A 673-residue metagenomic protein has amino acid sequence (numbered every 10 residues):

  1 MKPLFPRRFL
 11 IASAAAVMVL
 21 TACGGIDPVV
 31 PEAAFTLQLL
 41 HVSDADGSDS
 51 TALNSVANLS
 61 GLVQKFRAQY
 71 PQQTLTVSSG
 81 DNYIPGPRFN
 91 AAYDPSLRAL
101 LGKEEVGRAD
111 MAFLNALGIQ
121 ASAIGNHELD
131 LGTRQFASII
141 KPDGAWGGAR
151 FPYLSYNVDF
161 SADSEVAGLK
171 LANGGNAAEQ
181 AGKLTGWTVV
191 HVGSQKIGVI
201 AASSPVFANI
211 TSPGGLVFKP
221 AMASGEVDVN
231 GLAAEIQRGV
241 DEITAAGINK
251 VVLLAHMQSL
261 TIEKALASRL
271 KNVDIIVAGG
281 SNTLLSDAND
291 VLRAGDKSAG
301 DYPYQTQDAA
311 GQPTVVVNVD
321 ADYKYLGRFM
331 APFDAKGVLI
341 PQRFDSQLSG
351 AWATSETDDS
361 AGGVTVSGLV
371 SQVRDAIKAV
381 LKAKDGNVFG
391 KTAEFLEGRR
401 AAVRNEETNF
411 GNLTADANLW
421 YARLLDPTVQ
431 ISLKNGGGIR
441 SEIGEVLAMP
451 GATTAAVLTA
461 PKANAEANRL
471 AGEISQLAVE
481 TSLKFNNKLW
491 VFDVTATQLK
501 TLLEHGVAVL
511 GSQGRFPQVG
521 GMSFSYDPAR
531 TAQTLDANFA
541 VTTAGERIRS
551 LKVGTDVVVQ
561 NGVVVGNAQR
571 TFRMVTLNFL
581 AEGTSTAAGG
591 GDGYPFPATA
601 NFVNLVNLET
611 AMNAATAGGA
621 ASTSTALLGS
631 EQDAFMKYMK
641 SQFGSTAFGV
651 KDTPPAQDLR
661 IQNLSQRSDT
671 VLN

Functional and structural regions predicted by a protein language model:
K2, L284, D426-T428: Short amphipathic alpha-helical segments with coiled-coil-like heptad repeat character
K2-I11: Bacterial N-terminal signal peptides that target proteins for export
P3, G25-P28, G514, Y594: Compositionally biased, intrinsically disordered/low-complexity regions enriched for serine, proline and threonine
A14: Non-catalytic nucleic-acid-binding interfaces of large nucleic-acid enzymes and RNP effectors
V19-A22: C-terminal motif of bacterial Sec signal peptides marking the signal peptidase cleavage site
G24-G25, L483: A short acidic-Thr-Gly-centered motif at the start of a beta-strand
G25-S349, D493: Acidic, metal/ion-coordinating pockets
E32-Q38, V42, G47-D49, L53-V56 (+9 more regions): Catalytic centers of hydrolytic enzymes
